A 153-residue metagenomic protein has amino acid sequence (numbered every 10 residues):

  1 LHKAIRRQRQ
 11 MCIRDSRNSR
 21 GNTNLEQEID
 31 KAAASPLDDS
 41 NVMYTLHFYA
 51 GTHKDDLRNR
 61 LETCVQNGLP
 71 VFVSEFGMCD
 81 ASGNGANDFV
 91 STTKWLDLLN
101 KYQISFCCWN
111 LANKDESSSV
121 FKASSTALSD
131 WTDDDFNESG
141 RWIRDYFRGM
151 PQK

Functional and structural regions predicted by a protein language model:
L1-I13: Single conserved hydrophobic/aromatic residue that forms the stacking wall/gate of nucleotide- or nucleobase-binding
H2, E26, D30, F121-K122: Generic, ordered loop/turn and secondary-structure boundary motif
A4, D15-N18, R58, W142: Intrinsically disordered, low-complexity sequence elements enriched in Ser/Thr/Gly/Pro
S19-G85, V90-N100: Glycoside hydrolase catalytic-domain groove-lining segments
N67-K153: Substrate-binding cleft of secreted/luminal carbohydrate-active enzymes
